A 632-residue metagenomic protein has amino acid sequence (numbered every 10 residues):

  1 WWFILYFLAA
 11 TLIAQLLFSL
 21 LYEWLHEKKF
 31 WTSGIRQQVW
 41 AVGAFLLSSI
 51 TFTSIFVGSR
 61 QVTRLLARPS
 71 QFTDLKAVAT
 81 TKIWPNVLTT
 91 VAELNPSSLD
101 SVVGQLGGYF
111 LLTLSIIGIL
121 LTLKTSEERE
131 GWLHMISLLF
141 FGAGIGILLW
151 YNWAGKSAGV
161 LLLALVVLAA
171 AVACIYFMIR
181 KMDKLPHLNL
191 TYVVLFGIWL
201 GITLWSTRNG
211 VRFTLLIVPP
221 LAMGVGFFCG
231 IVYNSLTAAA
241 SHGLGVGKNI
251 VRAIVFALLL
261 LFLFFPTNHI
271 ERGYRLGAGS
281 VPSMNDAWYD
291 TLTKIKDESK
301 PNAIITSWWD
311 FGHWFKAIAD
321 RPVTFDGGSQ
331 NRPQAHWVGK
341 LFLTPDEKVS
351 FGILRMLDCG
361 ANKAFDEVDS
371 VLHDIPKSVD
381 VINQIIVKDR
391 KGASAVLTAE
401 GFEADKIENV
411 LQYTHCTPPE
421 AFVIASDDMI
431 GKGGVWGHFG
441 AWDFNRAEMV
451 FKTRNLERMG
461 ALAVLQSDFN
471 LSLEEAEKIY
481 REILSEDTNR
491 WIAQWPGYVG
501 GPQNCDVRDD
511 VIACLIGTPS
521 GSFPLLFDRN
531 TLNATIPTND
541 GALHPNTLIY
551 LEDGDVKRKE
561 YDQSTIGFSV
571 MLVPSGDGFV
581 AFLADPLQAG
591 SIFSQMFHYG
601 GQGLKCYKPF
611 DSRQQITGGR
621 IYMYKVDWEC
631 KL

Functional and structural regions predicted by a protein language model:
W1-Y22, I50-V57, R208-T214: Transmembrane helices and adjacent periplasmic/lumenal helix-loop junctions of polyprenol-phosphate-dependent
F7, A158-L168, L190, L200 (+1 more regions): Hydrophobic/aromatic-rich transmembrane helices and adjacent perimembrane loops
F7-L46, I231-A238: Perimembrane helix-loop-helix junctions
A10-F18, Y22, L112-T122, A170-I175 (+1 more regions): Transmembrane alpha-helical segments
A14, G43-L47, T51, I179 (+2 more regions): Signature aromatic-anchored transmembrane alpha helix within multi-pass, membrane-resident enzymes that catalyze glycan
F45-V57, T73-M178, Y192-V193: Alpha-helical transmembrane segments at the extracellular/periplasmic loop-to-helix junctions of multi-pass membrane
S54-R68, G273-R275: Helix-to-loop transition at the C-terminal end of transmembrane segments
S241-L632: Extracytoplasmic
